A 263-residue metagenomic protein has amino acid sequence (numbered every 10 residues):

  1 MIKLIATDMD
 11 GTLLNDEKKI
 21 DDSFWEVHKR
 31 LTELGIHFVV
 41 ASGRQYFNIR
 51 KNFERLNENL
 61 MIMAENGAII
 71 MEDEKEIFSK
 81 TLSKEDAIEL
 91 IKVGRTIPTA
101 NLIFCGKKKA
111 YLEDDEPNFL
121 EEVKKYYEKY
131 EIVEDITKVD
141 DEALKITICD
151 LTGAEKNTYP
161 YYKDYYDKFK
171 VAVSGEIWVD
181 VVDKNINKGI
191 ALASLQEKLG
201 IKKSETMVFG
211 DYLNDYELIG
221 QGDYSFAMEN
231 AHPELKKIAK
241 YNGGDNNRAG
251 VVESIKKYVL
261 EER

Functional and structural regions predicted by a protein language model:
M1-L4, D21, D180-R263: Mg2+-dependent phosphoryl-transfer enzymes with acidic/Ser/Thr/Gly-rich catalytic loops
K3-D16: Asp-based phosphoryl-transfer active-site loop
M9, R44, D211-Y212: Active-site metal-binding loops of divalent metal-dependent hydrolases
E17-F119: Active-site phosphate-binding/coordination module
F24, I49-F53, T158, Y162 (+3 more regions): Hydrophobic packing residues within well-ordered alpha-helices of enzyme cores
G35-V39, E58-L60, L144-K145, S204-E205 (+1 more regions): Short active-site oxyanion
L56-E58, N66, Y165-D167, Q221-G222 (+1 more regions): Short, structured coil segments at secondary-structure junctions
P98-L218, N230: Conserved acidic, metal-coordinating active-site core of Asp-based, Mg2+-dependent phosphoryl-transfer enzymes
